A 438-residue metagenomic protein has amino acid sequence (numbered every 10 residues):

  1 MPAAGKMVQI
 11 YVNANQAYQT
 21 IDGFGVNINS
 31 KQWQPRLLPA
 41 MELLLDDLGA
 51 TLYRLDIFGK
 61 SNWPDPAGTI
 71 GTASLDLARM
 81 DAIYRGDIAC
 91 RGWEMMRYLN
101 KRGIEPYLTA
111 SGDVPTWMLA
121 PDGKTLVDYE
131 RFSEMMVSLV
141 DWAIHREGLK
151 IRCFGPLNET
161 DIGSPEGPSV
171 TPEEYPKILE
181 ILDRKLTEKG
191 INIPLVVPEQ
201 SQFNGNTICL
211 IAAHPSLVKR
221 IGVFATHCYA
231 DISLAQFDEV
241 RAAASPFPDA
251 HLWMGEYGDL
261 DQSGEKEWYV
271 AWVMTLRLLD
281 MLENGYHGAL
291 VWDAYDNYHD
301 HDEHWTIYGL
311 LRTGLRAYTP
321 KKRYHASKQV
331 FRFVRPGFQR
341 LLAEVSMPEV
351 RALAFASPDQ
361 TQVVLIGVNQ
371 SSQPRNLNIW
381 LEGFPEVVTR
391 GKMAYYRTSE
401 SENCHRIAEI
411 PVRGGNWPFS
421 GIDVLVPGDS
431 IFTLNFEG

Functional and structural regions predicted by a protein language model:
M1-L43: N-terminal module-boundary/linker segments of secreted carbohydrate-active enzymes
Y11-N15, D47-L217: Substrate-binding cleft and catalytic face of glycoside hydrolase catalytic domains, especially the flexible beta-alpha
T20-I28, G49-G59, E105-A110, R152-P156 (+5 more regions): Structural recognition of the beta-strand scaffold that forms the well-ordered cores of secreted hydrolase catalytic
D141, P168-T275, N284: Noncatalytic carbohydrate-binding groove/subsite architecture in carbohydrate-active enzymes
H251-Q329, L341-P348: Aromatic/acidic polysaccharide-binding cleft in carbohydrate-active enzymes
S346-E386, D429: Carbohydrate-binding surface patches
E382-H405: Solvent-exposed beta-hairpin/edge-strand motifs
R413-G438: C-terminal beta-strand-rich structural cap/linker in extracellular carbohydrate-active enzymes
